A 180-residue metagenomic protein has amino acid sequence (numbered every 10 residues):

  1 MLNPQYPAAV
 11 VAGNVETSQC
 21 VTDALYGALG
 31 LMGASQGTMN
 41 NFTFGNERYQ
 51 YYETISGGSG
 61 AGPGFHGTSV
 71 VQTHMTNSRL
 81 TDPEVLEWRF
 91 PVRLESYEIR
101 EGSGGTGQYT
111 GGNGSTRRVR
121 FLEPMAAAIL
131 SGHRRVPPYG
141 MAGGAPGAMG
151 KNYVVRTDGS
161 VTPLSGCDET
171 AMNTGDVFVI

Functional and structural regions predicted by a protein language model:
M1-I180: Glycine/proline-enriched, intrinsically flexible loops and inter-domain linkers
